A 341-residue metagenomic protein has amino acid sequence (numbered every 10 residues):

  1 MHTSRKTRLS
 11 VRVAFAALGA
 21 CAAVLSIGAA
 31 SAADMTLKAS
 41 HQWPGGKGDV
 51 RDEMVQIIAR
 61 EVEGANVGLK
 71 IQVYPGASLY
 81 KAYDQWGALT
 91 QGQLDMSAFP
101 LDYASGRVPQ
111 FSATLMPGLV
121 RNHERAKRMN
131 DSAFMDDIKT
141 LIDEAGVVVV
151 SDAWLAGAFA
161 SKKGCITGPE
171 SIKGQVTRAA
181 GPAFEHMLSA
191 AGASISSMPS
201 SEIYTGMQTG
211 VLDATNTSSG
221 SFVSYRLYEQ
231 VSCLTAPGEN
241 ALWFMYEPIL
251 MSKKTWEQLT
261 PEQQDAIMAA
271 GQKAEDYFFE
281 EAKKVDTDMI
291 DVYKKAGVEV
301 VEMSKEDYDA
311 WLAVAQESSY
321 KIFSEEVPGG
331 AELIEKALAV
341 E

Functional and structural regions predicted by a protein language model:
H2-L18: Bacterial N-terminal signal peptides that target proteins for export
R12-A14, A23-L25, L89: N-terminal non-cleavable signal-anchor helices
G19-A20, A30: Cleavable N-terminal signal peptides
L25-A32: Sec/Tat signal peptide C-region and signal peptidase I cleavage site
A33-R125, F134-E341: N-terminal secretory/targeting leader peptides
